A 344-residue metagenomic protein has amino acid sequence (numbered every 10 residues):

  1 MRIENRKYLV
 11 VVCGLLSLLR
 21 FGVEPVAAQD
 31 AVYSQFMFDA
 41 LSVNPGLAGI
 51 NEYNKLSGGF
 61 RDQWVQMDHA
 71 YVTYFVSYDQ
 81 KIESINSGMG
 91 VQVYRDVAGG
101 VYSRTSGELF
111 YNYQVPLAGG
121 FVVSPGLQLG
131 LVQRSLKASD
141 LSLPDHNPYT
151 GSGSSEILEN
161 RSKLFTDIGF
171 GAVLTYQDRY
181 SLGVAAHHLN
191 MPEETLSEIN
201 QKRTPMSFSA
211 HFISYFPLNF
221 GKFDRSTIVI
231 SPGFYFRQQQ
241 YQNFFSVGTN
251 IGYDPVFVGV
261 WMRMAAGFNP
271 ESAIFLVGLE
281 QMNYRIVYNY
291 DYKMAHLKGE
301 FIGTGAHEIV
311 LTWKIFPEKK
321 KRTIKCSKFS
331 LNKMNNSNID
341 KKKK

Functional and structural regions predicted by a protein language model:
M1-A31, T249, V277, I315 (+1 more regions): Bacterial Sec-dependent N-terminal signal peptides
Q29-K344: Subset of outer-membrane beta-barrel
